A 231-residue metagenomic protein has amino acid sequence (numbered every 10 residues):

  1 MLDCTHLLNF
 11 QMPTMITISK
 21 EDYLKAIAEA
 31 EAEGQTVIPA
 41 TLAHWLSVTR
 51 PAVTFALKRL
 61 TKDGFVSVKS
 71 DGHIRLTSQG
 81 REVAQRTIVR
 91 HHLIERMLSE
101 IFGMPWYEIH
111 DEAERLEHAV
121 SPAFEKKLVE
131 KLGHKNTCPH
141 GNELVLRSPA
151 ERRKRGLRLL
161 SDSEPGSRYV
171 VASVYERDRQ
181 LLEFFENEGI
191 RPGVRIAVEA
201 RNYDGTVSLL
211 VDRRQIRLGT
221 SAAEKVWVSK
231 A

Functional and structural regions predicted by a protein language model:
D3-F10, E117-E224: Mid-protein regulatory/catalytic core that forms ligand/cofactor-binding pockets and protein-protein interaction
C4-L24: Short alpha-helical segments that sit at the start of domains
E33-A43: Short acidic, hydrophobic short linear motifs in intrinsically disordered regions
P51, Y107: Key DNA-contact positions within bacterial/archaeal DNA-binding proteins
L57-K58: Short, hydrophobic-biased segments on the C-terminal half of alpha helices that form "recognition helices"
T61-K69: A short, conserved structural fragment
G72-H91: Basic, amphipathic "hinge/linker" alpha-helix immediately C-terminal to the N-terminal HTH DNA-binding motif
